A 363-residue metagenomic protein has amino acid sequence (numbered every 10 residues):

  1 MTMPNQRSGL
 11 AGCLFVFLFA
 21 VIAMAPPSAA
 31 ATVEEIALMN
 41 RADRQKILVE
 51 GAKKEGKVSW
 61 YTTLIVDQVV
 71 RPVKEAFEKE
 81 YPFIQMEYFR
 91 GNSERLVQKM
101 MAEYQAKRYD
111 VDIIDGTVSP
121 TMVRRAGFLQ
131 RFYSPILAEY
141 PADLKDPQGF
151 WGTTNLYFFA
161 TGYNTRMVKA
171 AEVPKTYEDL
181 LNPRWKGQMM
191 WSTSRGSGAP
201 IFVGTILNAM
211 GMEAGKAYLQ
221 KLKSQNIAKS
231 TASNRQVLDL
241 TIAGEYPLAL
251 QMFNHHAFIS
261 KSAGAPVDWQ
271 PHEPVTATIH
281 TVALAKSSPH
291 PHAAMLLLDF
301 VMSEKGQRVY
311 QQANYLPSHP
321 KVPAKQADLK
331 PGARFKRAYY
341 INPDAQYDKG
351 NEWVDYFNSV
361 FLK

Functional and structural regions predicted by a protein language model:
G12-A23: Bacterial N-terminal signal peptides
V33-Q45, K53-P72, S194-S197, H280: Extracytoplasmic "Venus flytrap"
S59-E75, M86-Y104, R108-E245: Extracytoplasmic ligand-binding site segments that recognize negatively charged/polar headgroups
P120-V123, P247-P266, N314: A ligand-binding cleft/hinge motif common to bilobed small-molecule-binding domains
A142, L156-A160, Y218-K223, A228-T231 (+2 more regions): Periplasmic-binding protein-like
A160-M167, V203-N208, T278-P291, V301 (+1 more regions): A bilobed periplasmic-binding-protein/Venus flytrap-type ligand-binding module shared by bacterial periplasmic
W185-R195, F300-A324: Periplasmic-binding protein-like
A327-K363: Extracellular/periplasmic bilobal clamshell ligand-binding domains
